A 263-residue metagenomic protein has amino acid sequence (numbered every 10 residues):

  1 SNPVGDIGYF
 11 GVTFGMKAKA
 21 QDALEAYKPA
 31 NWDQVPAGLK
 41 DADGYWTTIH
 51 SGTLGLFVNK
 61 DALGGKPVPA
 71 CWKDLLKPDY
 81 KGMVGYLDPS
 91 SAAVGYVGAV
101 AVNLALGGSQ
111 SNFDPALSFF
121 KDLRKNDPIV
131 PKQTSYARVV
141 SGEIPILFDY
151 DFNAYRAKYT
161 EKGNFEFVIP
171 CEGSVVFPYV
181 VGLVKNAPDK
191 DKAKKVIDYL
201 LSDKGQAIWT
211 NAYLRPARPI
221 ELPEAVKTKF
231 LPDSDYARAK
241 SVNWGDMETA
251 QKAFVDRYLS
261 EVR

Functional and structural regions predicted by a protein language model:
S1-E143: Extracytoplasmic ligand-binding site segments that recognize negatively charged/polar headgroups
G15, L63, A154, G205-Q206: A generic structural signal for short hydrophobic patches within well-formed alpha-helices
G15-K19, V140, P145-N164: A ligand-binding cleft/hinge motif common to bilobed small-molecule-binding domains
Q34-A37, G52, L117-D122, P128 (+2 more regions): Periplasmic-binding protein-like
K73-L76, A99, N103, L117-K121 (+8 more regions): Non-transmembrane alpha-helical segments in soluble domains of secreted/periplasmic/extracellular proteins
P89, I144, Y150-A154, P170-G173 (+1 more regions): Histidine- and/or cysteine-centered catalytic micro-motif in compact active-site loops
S174-V175, Y179, V184-V242: Mature extracytoplasmic/periplasmic domains
R238-R263: Conserved C-terminal helix/tail region of periplasmic/extracytoplasmic solute-binding proteins
